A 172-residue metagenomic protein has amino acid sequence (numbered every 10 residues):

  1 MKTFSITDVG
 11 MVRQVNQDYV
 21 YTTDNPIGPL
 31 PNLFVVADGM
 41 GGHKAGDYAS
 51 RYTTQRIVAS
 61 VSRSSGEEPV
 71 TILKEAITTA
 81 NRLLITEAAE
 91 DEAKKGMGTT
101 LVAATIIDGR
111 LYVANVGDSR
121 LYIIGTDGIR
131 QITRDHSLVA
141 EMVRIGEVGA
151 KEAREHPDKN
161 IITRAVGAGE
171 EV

Functional and structural regions predicted by a protein language model:
M1-V172: PP2C/PPM-type serine/threonine phosphatase catalytic domain
